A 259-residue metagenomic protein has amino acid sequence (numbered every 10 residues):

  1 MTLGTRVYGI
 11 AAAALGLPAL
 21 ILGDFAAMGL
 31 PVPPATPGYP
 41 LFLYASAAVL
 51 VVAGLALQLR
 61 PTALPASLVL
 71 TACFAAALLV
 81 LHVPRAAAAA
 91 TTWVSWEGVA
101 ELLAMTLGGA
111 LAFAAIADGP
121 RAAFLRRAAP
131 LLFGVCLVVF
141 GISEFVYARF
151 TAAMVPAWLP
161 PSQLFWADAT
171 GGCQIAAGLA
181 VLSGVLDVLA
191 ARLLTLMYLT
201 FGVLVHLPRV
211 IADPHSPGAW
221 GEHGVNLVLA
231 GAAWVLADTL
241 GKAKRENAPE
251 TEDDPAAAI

Functional and structural regions predicted by a protein language model:
M1-D24, Y39-V52, A56-V146, F165-G172 (+2 more regions): Extended, low-polarity transmembrane helix blocks
L22-P34, Y147-F165: Membrane-interface interhelical connector segments
